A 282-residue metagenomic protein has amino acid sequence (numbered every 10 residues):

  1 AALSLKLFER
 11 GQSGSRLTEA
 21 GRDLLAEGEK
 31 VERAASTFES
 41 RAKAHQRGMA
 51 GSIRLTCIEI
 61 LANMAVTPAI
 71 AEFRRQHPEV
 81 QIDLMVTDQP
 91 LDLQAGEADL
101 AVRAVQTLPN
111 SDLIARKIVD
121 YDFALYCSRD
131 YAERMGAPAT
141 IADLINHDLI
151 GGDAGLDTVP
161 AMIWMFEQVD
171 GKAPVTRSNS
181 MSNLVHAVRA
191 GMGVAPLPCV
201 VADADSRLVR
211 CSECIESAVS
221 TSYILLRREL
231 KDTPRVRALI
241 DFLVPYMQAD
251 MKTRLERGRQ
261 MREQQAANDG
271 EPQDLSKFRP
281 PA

Functional and structural regions predicted by a protein language model:
A1-L17: A short LG(V/I)-centered, amphipathic sequence patch enriched for acidic residue(s) preceding the LG motif
A2, L24-Q46: Alpha-helical linker/hinge and terminal dimerization helices associated with HTH transcriptional regulators
T18-G21, L93, L144, H186-G191 (+1 more regions): Hydrophobic residues within well-ordered alpha-helices
A26, C199, A204-R207, I215-A282: C-terminal effector-binding regulatory domain of bacterial HTH transcription factors
G51-S111, R257-Q260, Q264: Central regulatory/effector-binding core of bacterial HTH transcription factors
R54-T56, A101, I150, A195 (+1 more regions): Short, well-ordered beta-strand segments
Q76, M85-S178, V201: Acidic, Gly/Pro-rich loop/turn segments at junctions of secondary structure
L184-V209: A ligand-binding cleft/hinge motif common to bilobed small-molecule-binding domains
